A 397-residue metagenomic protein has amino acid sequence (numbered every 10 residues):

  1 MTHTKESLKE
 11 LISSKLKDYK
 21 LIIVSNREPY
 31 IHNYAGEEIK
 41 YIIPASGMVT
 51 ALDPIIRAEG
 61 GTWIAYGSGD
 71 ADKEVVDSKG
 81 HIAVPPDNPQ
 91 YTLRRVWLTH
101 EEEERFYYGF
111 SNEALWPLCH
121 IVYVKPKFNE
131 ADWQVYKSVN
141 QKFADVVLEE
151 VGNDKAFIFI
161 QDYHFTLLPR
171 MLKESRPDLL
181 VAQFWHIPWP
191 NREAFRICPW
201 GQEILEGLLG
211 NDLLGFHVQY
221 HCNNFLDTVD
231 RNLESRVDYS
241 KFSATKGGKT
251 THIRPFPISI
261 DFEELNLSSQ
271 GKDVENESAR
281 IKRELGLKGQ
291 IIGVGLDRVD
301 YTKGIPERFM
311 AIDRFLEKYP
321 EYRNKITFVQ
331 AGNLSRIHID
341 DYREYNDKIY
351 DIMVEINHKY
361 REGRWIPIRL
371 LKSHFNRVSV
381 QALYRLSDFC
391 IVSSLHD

Functional and structural regions predicted by a protein language model:
M1-D397: Catalytic cores of carbohydrate-active enzymes across secretory and cytosolic contexts
